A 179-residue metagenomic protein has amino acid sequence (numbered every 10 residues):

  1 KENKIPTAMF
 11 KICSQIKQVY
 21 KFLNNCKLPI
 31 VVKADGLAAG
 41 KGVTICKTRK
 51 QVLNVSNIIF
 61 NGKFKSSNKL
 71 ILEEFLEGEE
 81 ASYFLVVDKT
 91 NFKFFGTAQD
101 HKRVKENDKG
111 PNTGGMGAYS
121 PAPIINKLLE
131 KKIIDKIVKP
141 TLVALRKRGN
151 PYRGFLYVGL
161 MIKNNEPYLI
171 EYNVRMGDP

Functional and structural regions predicted by a protein language model:
K1-G42: A conserved helix-loop-beta module that forms one wall/lid of the active-site cleft in ATP-utilizing catalytic domains
G42-P179: Internal nucleotide-binding/catalytic subdomain
